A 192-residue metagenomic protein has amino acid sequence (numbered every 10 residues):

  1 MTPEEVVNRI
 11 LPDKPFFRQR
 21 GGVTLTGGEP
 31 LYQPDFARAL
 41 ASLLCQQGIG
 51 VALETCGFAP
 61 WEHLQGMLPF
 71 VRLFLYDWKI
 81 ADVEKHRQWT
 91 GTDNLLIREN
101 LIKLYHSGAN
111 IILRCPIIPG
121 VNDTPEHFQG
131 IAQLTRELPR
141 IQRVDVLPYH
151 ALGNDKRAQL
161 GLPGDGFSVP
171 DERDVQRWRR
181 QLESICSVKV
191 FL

Functional and structural regions predicted by a protein language model:
V7-L152, K156-Q159: Conserved AdoMet/S-adenosylmethionine-binding subsite of the radical SAM
Q142, R157-E183: A structural motif corresponding to the C-terminal lobe/cap of the Radical SAM core domain
K189-L192: Radical SAM enzyme core and accessory elements
